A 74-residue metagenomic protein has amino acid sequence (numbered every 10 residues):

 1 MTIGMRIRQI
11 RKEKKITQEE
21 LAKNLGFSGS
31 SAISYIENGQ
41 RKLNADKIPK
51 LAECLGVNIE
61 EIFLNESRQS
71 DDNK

Functional and structural regions predicted by a protein language model:
M1-E13: A short, Lys/Arg-rich alpha-helix, primarily the initiator
R8, E19, P49: Residues within the helices of the helix-turn-helix
R11, A22, A52: The alpha-helix within a helix-turn-helix
I16-Y35: Short alpha-helical DNA-recognition segment
N38: Short, conserved catalytic or interaction motifs in soluble domains
N44-E61: DNA major-groove recognition helix of helix-turn-helix/homeodomain DNA-binding modules
E53, E61-K74: Short, charged recognition helix plus adjacent turn of helix-turn-helix-like nucleic-acid-binding domains
